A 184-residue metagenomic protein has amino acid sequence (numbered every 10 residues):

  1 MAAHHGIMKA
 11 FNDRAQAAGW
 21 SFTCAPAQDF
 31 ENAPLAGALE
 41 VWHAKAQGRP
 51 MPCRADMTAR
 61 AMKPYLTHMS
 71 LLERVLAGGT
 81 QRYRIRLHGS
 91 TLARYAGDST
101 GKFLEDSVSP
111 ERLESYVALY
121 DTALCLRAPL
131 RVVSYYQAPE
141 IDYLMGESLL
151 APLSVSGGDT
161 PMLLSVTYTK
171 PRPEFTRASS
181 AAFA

Functional and structural regions predicted by a protein language model:
A2-N12, W20-D29, P34-A184: Sensory/regulatory domains in signal-transduction proteins
